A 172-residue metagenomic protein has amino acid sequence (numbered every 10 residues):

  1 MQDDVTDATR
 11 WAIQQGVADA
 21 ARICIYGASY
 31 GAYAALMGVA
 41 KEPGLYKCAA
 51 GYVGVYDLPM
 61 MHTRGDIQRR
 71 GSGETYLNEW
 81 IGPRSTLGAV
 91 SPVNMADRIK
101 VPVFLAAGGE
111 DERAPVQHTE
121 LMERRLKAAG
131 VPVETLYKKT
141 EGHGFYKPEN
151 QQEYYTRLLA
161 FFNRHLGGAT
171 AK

Functional and structural regions predicted by a protein language model:
M1-K172: Active-site-proximal cap/loop segments of hydrolase catalytic domains
